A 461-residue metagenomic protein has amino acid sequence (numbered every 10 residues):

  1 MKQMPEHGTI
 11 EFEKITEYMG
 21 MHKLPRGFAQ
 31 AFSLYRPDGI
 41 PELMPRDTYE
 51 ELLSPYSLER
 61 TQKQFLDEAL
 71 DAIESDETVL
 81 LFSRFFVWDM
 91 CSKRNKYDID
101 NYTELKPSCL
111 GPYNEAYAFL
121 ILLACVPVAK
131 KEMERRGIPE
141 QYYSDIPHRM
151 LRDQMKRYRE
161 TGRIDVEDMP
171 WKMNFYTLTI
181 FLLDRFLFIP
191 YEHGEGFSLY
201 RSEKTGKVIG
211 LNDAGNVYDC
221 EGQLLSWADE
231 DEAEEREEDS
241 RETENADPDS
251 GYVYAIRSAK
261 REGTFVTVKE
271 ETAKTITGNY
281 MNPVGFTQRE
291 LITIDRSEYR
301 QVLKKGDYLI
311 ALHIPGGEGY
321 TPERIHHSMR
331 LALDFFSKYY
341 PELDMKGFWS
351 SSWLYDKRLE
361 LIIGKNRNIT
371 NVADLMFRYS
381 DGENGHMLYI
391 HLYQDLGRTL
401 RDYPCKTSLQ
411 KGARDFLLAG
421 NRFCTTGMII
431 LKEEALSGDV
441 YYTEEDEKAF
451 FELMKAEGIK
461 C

Functional and structural regions predicted by a protein language model:
K2-Y320, K338-G347, L361-C461: Non-catalytic substrate-recognition and accessory regions of acyl/acetyltransferase enzymes
Y320-S337, F348: Conserved acetyl-CoA-binding loop-helix of GNAT-fold acetyltransferases
W349-D356: Short beta-alpha junction loops
